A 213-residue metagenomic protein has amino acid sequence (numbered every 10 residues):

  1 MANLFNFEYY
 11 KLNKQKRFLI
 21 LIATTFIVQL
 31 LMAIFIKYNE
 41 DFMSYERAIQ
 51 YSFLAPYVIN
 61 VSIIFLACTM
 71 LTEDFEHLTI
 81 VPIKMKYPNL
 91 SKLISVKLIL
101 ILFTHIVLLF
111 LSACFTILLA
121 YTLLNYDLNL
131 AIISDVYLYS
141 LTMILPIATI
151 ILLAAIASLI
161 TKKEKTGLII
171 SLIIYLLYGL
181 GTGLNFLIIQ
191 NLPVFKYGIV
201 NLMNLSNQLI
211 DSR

Functional and structural regions predicted by a protein language model:
M1-I22: Aromatic- and glycine-rich beta-strand/loop motifs that create alpha-glucan
N3, F7-Y10, P193-N207: Short hydrophobic helices that act as membrane-entry/anchoring signals
F7, L78, A154-A155: Positions in alpha-helical segments
R17, E76, N89, K162-K163: A helix-boundary/kink motif common to multi-pass secondary transporters, especially Major Facilitator Superfamily
F18, T24-M70, S95-T166, S171 (+2 more regions): Secretory targeting signals
I49, A67-K86, L90: Transmembrane helix boundary and interhelical loop/hinge segments in multi-pass membrane proteins
K84-M85, K162, I174: Membrane interface segments of multi-pass transport proteins and intramembrane proteases
L180-V200: Extracellular/periplasmic helix-loop junction at the C-terminal end of a transmembrane helix in multi-pass membrane
